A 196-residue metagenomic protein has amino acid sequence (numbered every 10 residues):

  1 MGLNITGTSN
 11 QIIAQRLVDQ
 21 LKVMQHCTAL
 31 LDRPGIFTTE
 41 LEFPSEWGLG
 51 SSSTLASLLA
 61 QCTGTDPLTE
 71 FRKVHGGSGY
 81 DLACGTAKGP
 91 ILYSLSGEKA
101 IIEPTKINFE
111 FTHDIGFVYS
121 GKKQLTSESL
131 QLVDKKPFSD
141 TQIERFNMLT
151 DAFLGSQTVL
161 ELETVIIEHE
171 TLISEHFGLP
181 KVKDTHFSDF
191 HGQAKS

Functional and structural regions predicted by a protein language model:
M1-P34, T39-E40, T65-G76, L82-S196: C-terminal nucleotide
E46-P67: DPxDG-like acidic metal-binding loop motif
